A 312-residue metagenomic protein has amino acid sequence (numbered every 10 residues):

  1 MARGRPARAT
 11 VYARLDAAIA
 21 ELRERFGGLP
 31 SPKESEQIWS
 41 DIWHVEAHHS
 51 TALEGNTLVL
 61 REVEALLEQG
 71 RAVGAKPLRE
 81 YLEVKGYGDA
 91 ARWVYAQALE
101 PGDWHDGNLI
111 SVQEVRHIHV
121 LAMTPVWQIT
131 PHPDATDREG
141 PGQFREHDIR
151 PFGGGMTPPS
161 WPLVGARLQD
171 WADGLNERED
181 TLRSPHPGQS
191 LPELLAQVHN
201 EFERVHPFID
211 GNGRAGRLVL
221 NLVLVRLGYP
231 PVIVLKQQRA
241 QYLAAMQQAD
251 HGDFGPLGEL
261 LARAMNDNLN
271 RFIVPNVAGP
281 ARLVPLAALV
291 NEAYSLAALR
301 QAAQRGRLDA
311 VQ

Functional and structural regions predicted by a protein language model:
M1-D210, R214-Q312: FIC/Doc superfamily catalytic core
